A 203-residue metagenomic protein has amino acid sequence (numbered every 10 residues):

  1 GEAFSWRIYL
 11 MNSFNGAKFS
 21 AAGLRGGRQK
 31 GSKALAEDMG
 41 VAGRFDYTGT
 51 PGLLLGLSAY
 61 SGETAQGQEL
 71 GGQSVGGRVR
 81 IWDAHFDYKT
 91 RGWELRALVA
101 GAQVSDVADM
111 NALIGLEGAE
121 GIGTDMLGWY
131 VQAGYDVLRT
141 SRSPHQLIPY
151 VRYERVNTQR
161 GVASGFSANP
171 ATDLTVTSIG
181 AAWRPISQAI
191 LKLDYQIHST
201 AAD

Functional and structural regions predicted by a protein language model:
G1-G62: Aromatic- and glycine-enriched pocket-lining scaffold segments that form the walls of small-molecule binding clefts
L53-D203: Outer-membrane beta-barrel pore domains
